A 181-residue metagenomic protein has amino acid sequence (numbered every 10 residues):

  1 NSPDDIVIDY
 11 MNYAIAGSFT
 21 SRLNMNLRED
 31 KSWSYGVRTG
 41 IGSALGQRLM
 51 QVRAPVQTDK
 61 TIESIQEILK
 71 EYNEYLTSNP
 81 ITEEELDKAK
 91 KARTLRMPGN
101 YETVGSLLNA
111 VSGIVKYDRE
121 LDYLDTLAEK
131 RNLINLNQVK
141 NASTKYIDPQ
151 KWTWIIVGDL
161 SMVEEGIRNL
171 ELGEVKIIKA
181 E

Functional and structural regions predicted by a protein language model:
N1, I6-N12, N24-T77, E83-L136 (+2 more regions): M16 family metallopeptidases and their MPP-like homologs
L23, S64, V163-I167: Hydrophobic side chains in well-ordered alpha-helices
N137, N141-T144, D148-E181: Proteolytic maturation boundary segments
